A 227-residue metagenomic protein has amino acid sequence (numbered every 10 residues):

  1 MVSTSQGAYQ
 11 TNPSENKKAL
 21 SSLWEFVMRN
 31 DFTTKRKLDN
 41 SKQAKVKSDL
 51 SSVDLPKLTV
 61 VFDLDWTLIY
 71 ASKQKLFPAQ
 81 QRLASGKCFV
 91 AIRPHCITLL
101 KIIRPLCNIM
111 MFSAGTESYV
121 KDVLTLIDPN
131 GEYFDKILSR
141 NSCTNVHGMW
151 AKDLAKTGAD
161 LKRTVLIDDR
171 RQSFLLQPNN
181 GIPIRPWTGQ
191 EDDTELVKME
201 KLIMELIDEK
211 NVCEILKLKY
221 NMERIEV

Functional and structural regions predicted by a protein language model:
M1-F62: Non-catalytic pre-domain segments flanking phosphatase-related domains
S51-P56, I103-L106, G158: Loop/turn segments within WD40 beta-propeller blades
S52-K73, D169: Asp-based phosphoryl-transfer active-site loop
L58-V60, I109, T164: Generic beta-sheet signal
I69-R93: Metal-dependent phosphoesterase signature
A84-M110, T144-A155: Short, acidic loop-to-helix structural element flanking the phosphoryl-transfer center in phosphate-processing enzymes
C96-T125, L138-R140: Substrate-recognition element of Asp-dependent hydrolases with the DxDx(T/V) motif
S118-V227: C-terminal cap/substrate-recognition subdomain and adjoining C-terminal extension of metal-dependent phosphatase-like
